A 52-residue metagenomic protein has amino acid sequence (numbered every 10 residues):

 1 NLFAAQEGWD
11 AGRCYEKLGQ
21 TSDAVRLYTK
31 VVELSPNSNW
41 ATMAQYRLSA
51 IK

Functional and structural regions predicted by a protein language model:
N1-A4, V31-M43: Short solvent-exposed coil/turn linkers within tandem alpha-helical repeat scaffolds
